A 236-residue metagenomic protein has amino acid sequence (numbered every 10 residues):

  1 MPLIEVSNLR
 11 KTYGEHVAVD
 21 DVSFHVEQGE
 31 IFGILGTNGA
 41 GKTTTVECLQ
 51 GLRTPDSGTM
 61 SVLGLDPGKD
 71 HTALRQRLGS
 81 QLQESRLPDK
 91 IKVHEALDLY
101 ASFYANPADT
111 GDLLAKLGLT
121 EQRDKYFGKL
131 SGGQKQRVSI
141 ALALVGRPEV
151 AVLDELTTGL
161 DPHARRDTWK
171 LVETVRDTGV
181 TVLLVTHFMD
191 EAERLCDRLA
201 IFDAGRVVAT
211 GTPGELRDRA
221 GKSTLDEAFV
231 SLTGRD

Functional and structural regions predicted by a protein language model:
G58-D66, A73-L74: Conserved ABC transporter NBD signature motif
D98-S102, P107-Q122: Conserved ABC ATPase "signature" region
I140: Hydrophobic anchor residue at the start of the ABC signature
A151-E155: Catalytic Walker B motif of ABC-type/P-loop ATPase nucleotide-binding domains
R165-T178: Helical segment within the ABC ATPase nucleotide-binding domain
T210-G211: ABC ATPase "signature
